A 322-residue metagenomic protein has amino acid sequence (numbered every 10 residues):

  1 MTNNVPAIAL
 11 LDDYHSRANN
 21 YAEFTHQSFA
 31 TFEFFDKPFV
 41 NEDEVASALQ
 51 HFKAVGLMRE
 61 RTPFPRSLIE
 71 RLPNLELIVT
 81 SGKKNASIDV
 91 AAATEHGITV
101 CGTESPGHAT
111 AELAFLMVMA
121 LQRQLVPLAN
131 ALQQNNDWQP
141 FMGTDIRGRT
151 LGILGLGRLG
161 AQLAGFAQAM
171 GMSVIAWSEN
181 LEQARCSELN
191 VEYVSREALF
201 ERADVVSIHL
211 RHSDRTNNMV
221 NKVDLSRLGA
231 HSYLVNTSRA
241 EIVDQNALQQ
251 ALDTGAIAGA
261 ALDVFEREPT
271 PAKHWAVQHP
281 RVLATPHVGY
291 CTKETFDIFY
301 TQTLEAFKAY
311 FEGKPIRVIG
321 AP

Functional and structural regions predicted by a protein language model:
T2-C101, P106, E201, N221: An N-terminal-biased, well-structured beta-alpha scaffold segment characteristic of Rossmann-like dinucleotide-binding
T2-N3, F141, I146, G229: Short, flexible coil/linker segments at domain boundaries that flank nucleotide/cofactor-interacting
A7, R149-T150, R281: Residues that mark the start of a beta-strand
D13, L156-G157: Glycine-rich Rossmann-fold phosphate-binding loop(s) that bind the pyrophosphate of adenine dinucleotide cofactors
P63-L68, N180-W275: Rossmann-like adenosine-cofactor binding region
H96, G102-T150, G165-A169, A176 (+1 more regions): Phosphate-binding beta-alpha-beta segment of Rossmann-like dinucleotide-binding domains, i.e., the NAD(P)
V100, H231-P322: Rossmann-like dinucleotide-binding domain for NAD(H)/NADP(H)
G160-A161: N-terminal Rossmann-fold NAD(P) dinucleotide-binding loop
